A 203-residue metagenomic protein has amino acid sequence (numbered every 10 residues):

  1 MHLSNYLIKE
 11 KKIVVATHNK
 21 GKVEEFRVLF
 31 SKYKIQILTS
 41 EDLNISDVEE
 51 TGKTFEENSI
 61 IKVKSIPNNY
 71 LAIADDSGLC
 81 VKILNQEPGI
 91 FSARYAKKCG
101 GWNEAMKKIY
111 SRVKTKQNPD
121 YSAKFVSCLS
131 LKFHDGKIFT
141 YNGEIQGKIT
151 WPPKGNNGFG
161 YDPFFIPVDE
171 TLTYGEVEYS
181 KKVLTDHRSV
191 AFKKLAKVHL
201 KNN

Functional and structural regions predicted by a protein language model:
H2-V14, G21-N203: Anionic-ligand binding patches
